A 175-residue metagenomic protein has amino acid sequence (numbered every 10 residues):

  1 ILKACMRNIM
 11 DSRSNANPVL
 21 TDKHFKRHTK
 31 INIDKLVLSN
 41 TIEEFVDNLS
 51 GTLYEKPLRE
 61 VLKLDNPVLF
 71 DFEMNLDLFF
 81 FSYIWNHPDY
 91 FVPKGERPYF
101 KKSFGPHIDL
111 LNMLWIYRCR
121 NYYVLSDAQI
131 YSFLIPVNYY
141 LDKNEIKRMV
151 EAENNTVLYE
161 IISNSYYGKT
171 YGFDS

Functional and structural regions predicted by a protein language model:
I1-S175: Extended alpha-helical surfaces
